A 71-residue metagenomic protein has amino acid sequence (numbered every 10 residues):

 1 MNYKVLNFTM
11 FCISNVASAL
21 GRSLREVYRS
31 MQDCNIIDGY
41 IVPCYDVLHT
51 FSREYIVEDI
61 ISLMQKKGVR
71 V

Functional and structural regions predicted by a protein language model:
M1-V71: C-terminal alpha-helical interaction appendages
